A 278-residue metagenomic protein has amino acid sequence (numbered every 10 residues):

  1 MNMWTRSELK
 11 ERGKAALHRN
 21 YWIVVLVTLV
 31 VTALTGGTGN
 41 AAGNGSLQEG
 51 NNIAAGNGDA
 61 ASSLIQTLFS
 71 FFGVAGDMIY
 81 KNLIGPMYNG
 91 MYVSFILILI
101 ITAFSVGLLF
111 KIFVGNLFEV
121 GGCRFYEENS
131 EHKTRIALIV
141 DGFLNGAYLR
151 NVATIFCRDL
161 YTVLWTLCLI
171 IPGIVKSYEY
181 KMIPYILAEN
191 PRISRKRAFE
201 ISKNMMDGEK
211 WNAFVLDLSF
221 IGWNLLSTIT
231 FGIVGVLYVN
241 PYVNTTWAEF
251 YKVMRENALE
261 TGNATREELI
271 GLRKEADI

Functional and structural regions predicted by a protein language model:
M1-I278: Hydrophobic alpha-helical membrane segments
